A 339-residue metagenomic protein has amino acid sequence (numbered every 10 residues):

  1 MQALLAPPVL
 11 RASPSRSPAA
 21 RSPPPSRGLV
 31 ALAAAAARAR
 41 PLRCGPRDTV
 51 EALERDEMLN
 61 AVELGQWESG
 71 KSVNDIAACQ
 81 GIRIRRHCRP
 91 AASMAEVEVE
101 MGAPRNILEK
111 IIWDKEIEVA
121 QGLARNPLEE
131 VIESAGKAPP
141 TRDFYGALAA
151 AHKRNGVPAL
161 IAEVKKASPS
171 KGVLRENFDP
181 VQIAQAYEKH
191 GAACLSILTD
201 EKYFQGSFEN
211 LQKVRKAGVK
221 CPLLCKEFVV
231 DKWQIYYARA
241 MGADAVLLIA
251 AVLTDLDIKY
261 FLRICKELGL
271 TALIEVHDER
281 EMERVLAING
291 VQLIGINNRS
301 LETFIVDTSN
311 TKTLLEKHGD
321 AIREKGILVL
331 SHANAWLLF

Functional and structural regions predicted by a protein language model:
M1-A37: N-terminal chloroplast transit peptides
G45-F178: An N-cap/entry alpha-helix motif that binds or orients negatively charged groups
E98, L160-V181, C221-V230, A250 (+2 more regions): Active-site mouth loops of central-metabolism enzymes
N155, Q205-L224, K259-I274, T308-L328: Alpha-helix-loop-beta-strand connector modules within alpha/beta enzyme cores
V164-R175, I183-G206, R284-I327: Glycine/Thr-rich beta-alpha phosphate-binding loop at enzyme active sites
G191-A192, A217-C221, A240-V246, K266-L270 (+3 more regions): Glycine-enriched alpha-helix->loop->beta-strand junction motifs that scaffold or abut catalytic
T199, Q212, K216, K220-Q234 (+2 more regions): Glycine- and Gly-Pro-enriched alpha-helical subdomains that act as flexible, kink-prone "lid/hinge" or packing modules
V230-G242, D278-N289, S331-F339: Catalytic cores of alpha/beta
